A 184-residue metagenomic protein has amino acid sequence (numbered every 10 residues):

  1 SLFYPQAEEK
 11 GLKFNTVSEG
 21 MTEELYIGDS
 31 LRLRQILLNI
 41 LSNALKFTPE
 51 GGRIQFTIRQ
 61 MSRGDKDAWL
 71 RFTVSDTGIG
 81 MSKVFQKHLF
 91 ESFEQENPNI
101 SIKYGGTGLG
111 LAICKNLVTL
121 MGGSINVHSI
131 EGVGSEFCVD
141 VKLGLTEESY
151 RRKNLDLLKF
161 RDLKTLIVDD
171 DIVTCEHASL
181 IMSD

Functional and structural regions predicted by a protein language model:
S1-E9, L180: Short alpha-helical segment within the cytosolic histidine kinase core of two-component systems
P5, I79-G80: Glycine-rich G1-box
E9, V17, R63, D67 (+2 more regions): Disordered, acidic interdomain junction associated with two-component signaling
A44-L45: Short helix-loop "hinge" at the ATP-lid/N-box region of the Bergerat-fold HATPase_c
M81-Q95: Short conserved segment of the HATPase_c
E96, G105, G110, C114: Short alpha-helical Gxxx[C/S/T] motif in the catalytic ATP-binding
G122-H128: Glycine-rich ATP-binding loops of the HATPase_c
